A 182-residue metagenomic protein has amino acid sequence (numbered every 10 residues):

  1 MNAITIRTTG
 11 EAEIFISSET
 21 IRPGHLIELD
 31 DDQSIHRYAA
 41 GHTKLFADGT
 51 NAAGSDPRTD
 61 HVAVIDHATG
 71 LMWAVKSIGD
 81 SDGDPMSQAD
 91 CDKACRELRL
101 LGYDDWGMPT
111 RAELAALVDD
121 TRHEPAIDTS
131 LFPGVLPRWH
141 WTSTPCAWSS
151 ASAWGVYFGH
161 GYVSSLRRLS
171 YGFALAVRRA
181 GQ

Functional and structural regions predicted by a protein language model:
M1-G107, A112-Q182: Glycine-aromatic-enriched surface loops/turns that form tight recognition elements
